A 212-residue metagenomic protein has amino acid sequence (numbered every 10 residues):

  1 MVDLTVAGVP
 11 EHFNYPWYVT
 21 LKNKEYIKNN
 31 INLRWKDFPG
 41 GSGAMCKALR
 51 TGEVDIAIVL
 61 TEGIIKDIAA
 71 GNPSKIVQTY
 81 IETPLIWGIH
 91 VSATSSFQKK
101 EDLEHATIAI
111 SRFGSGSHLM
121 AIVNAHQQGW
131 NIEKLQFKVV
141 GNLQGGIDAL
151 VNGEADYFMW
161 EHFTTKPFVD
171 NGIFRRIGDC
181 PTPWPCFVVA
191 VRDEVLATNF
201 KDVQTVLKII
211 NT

Functional and structural regions predicted by a protein language model:
V2-W130, F137-V140, D156-H162, R175-P181: Short, glycine-/small- and polar/acidic-enriched structural segments that line small-molecule recognition paths
I132-L135, F200-K201: Short, surface-exposed acidic
Q144-T212: Pocket-lining segment of extracytoplasmic ligand-binding domains
